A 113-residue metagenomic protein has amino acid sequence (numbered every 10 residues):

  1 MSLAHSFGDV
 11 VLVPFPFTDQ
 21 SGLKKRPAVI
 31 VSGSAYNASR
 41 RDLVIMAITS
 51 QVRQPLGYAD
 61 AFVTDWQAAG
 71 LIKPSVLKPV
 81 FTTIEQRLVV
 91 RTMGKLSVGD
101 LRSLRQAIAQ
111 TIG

Functional and structural regions predicted by a protein language model:
M1-A4, G22: Short, surface-exposed secondary-structure edge patches
L3, W66-G113: C-terminal terminal-subdomain/extension
P16-Q20: Short, charged beta-turn/beta-strand-edge "cap" motif at the junction between a beta-strand and an adjacent loop
S21-K25, I30-D65: Compact nucleic-acid interaction/catalytic patches
